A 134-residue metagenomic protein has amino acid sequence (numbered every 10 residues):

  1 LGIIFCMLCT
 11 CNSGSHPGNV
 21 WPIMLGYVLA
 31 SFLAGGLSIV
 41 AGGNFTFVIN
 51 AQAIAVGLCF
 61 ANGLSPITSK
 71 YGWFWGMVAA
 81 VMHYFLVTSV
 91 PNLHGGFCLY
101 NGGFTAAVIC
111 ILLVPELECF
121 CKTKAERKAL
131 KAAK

Functional and structural regions predicted by a protein language model:
L1-T46, N50, C59: Conserved mixed alpha/beta catalytic, RNA-binding, or beta-rich assembly cores of soluble enzyme, regulatory
A41, F45-K134: C-terminal transmembrane helix-loop-helix hairpin of multi-pass membrane proteins
